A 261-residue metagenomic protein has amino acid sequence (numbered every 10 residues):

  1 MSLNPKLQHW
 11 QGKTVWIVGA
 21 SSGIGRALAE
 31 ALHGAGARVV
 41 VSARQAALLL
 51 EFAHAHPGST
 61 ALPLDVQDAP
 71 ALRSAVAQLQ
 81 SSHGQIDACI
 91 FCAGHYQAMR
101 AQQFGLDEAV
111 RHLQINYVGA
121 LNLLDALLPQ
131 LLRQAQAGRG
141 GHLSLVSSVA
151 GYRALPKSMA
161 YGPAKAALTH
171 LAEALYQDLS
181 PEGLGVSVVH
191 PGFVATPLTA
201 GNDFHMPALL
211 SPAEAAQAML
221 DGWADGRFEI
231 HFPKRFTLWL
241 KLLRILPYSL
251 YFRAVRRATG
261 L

Functional and structural regions predicted by a protein language model:
S21-S22: Conserved glycine-rich cofactor-binding loop
A55-P70: Rossmann-fold cofactor-recognition segment
R100-L113: Substrate-binding pocket helix/loop in short-chain dehydrogenase/reductase
Q102, R153-M159: Active-site loop immediately N-terminal to the catalytic Tyr-X3-Lys motif of short-chain dehydrogenase/reductase
L124, A164: Active-site helix of classical SDR
S148: Residue(s) in the substrate-gating loop at a strand-loop-helix junction that position the organic substrate next
V188, F204-W239: C-terminal helical subdomain
